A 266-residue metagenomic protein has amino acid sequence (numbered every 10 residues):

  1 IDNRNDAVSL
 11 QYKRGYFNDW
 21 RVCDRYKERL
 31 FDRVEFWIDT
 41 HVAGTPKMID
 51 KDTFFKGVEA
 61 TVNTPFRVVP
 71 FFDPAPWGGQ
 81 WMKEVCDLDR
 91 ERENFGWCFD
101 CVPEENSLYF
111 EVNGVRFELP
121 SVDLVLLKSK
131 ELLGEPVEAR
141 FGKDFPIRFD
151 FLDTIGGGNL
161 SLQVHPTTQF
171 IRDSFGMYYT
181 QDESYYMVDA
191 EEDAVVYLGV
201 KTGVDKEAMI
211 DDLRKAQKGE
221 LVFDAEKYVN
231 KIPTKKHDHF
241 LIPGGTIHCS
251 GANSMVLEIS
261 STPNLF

Functional and structural regions predicted by a protein language model:
I1, D39-G44, K236-P243: Extended amphipathic secondary-structure runs
N3-F55: Small-molecule kinase domains that catalyze NTP-dependent phosphoryl transfer to phosphate-bearing small molecules
Y26-K27, F175, N230: Short, flexible, glycine/charge-rich loop motifs used to bind or transfer phosphoryl groups or to couple energy/partner
D32-E207, L265-F266: Transition-metal
L162-H165, P233-A252, S261: Conserved metal-binding segment of the jelly-roll/cupin
I171-D173, M187, I247-A252, L257-S260: Short beta-strand His + acidic residue motifs that chelate non-heme Fe in jelly-roll/DSBH and cupin folds
Q181, E226, I242-G244: Residues that act as N-cap/strand-start positions at coil-to-secondary-structure junctions
V200-D238, T262-F266: Double-stranded beta-helix
